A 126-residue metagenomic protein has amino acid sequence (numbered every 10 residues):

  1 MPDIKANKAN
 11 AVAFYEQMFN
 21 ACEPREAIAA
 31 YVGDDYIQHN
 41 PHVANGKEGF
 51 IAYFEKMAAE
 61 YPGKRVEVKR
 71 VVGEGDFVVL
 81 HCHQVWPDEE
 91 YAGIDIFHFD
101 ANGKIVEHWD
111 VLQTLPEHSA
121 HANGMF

Functional and structural regions predicted by a protein language model:
M1-F126: C-terminal and inter-domain tail/linker signature
